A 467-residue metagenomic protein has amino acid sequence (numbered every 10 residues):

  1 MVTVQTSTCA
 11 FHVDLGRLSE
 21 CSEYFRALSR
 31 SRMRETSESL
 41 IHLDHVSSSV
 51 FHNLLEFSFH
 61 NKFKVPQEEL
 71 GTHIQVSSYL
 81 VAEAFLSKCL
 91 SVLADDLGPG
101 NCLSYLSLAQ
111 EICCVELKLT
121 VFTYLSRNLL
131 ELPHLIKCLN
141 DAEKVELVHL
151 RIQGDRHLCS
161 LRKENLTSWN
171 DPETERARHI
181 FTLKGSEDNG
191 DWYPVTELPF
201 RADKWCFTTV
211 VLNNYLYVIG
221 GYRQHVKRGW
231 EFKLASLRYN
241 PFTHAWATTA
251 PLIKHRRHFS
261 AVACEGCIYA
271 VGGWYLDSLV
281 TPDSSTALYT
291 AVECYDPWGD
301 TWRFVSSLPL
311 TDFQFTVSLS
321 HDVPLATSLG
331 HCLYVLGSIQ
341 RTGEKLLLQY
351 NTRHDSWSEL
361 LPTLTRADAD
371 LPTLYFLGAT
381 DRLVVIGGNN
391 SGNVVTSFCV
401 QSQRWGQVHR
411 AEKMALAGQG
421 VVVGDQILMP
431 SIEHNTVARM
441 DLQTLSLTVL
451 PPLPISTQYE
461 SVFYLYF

Functional and structural regions predicted by a protein language model:
M1-G98: Canonical BTB/POZ domain core
E20, T36-E38, H45, K64-T72 (+3 more regions): Kelch-like beta-propeller repeat domains
